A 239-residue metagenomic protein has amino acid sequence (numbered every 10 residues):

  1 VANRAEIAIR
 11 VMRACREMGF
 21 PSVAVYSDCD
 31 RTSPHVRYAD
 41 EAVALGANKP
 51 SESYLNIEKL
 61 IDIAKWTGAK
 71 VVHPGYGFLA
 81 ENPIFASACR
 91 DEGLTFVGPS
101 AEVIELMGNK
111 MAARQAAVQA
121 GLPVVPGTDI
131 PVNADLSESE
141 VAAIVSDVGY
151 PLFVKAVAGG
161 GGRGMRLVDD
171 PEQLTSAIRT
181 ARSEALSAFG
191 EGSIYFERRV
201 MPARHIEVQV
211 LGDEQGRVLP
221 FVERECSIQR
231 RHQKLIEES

Functional and structural regions predicted by a protein language model:
V1-S239: N-terminal beta-alpha lobe that positions the nucleotide/phosphoryl donor in ATP/NTP-coupled carboxylate activation
